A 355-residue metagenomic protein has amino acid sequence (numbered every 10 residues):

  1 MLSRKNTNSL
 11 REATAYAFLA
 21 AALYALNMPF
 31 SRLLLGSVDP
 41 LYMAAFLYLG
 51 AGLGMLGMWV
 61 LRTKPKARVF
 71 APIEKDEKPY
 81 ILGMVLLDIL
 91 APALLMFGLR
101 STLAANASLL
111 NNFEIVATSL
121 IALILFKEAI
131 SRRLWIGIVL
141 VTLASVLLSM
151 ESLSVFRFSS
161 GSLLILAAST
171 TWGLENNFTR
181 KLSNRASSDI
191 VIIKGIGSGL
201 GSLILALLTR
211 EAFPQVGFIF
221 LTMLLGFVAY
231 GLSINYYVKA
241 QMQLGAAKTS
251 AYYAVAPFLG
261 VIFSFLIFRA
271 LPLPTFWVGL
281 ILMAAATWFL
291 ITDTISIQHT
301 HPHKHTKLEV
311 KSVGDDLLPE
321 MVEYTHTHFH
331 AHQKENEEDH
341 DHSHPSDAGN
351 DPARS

Functional and structural regions predicted by a protein language model:
L2-L47, A51, S154-K181: Glycine-/small-residue-enriched transmembrane alpha-helix faces in small-molecule transporters and effluxers
A13, G36-L90, A117, T171-E175 (+2 more regions): Transmembrane alpha-helices of multi-pass small-molecule transport proteins
T14-A17, D76-I81, I130-T142, G161-S162 (+2 more regions): Cytoplasmic-side transmembrane-helix entry/capping segments in multi-pass membrane proteins
A21, A44-F46, P92-A93, A107-I115 (+2 more regions): Helix-helix packing/entry segments at the starts of transmembrane helices
L23-M28, T63-A105, N111, L147 (+1 more regions): Specific transmembrane alpha-helical segments of multi-pass solute transporters/efflux pumps, especially DMT/EamA
L34, M43, L47, L82 (+7 more regions): Hydrophobic/aromatic residues within transmembrane alpha-helices of multi-pass small-molecule transporters
M55, I121, I130-M150, S169 (+4 more regions): Hydrophobic transmembrane alpha-helices of multi-pass small-molecule transport proteins
P79, S108-N111, K127-L147, V155-S162 (+3 more regions): Loop-to-transmembrane alpha-helix entry segments
